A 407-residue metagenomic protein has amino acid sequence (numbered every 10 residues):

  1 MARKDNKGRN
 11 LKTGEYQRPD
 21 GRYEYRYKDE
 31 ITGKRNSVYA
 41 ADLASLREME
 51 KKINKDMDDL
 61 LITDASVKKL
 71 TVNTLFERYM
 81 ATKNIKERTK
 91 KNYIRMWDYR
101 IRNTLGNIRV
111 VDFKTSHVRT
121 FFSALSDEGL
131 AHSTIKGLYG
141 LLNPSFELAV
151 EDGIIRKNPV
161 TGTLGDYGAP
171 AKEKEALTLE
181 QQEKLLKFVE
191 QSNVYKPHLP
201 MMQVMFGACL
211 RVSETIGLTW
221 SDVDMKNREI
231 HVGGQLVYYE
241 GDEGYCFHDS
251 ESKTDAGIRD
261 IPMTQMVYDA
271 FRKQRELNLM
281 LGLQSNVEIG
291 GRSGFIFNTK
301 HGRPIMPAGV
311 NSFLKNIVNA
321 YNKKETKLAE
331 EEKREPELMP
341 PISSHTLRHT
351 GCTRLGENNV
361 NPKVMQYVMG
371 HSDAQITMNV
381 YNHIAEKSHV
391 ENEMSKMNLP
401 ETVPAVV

Functional and structural regions predicted by a protein language model:
N10, Q17-S116, L277-R292: N-terminal DNA-binding module of tyrosine recombinases/phage integrases
K12, E128, K187-H198, A208 (+6 more regions): Short, basic (Lys/Arg/His-rich) helix/loop patches that form interaction surfaces in the mid-to-C-terminal regions
D29, V38, D42, K68 (+6 more regions): N-terminal core-binding DNA-recognition domain of tyrosine site-specific recombinases/integrases
V38, D42-L43, H231, E240 (+2 more regions): C-terminal catalytic core of Y-nucleophile DNA break-rejoin enzymes
V111, I155-K157, G168-K187, G233 (+1 more regions): DNA breakage-rejoining catalytic core of tyrosine-based enzymes
G168, A176, L236-Y238, M369-M394: Catalytic-site neighborhood detector that most strongly recognizes the C-terminal catalytic loop/helix of tyrosine
D222-E229, V360-V380: Short, polar N-cap/turn motifs at the start of nucleic acid-interacting alpha helices
N227, Y238-E240, Y245-I258, Q265-V267 (+2 more regions): C-terminal secondary-structure termini that scaffold catalytic or DNA-interacting sites
